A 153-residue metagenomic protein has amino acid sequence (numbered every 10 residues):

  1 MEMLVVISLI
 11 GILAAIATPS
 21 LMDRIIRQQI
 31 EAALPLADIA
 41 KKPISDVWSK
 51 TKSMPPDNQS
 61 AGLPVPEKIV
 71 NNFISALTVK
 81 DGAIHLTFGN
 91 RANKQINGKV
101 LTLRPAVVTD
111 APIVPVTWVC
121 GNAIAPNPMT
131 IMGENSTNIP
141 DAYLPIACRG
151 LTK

Functional and structural regions predicted by a protein language model:
M1-A32, L36, A40: N-terminal single-pass transmembrane signal-anchor helix
I26-P55, V65: Membrane-proximal N-terminal amphipathic helix
S49-K153: Periplasmic/extracellular, small/polar-rich flexible segments of pilin-like filament-forming proteins
